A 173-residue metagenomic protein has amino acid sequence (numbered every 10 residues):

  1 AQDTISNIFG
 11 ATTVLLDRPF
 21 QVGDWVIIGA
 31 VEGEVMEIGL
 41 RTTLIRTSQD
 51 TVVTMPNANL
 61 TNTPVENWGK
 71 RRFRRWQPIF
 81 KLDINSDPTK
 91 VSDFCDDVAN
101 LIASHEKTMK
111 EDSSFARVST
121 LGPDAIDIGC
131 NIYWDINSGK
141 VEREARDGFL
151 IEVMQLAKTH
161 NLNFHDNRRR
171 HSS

Functional and structural regions predicted by a protein language model:
A1-R46, T51-T54: Membrane-bilayer interface helices and TM-boundary transition segments
I28, T42-S173: Structured, soluble regulatory/oligomerization domains located on the cytosolic or IMS-facing side of membrane proteins
